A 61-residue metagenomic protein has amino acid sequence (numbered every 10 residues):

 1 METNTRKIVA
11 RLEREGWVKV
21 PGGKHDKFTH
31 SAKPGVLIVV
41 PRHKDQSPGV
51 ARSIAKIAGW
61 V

Functional and structural regions predicted by a protein language model:
M1-G22, F28-V61: Basic nucleic-acid-binding interfaces
